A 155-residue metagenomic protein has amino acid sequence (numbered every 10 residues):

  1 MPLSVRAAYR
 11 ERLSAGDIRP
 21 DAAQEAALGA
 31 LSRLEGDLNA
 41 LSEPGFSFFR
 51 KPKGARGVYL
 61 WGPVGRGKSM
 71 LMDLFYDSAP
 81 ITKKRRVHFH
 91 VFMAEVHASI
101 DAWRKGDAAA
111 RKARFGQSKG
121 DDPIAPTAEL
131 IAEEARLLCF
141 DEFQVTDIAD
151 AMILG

Functional and structural regions predicted by a protein language model:
I18-F48: N-terminal pre-Walker A segment at the start of P-loop NTPase domains
S47-L60, R136: Pre-Walker A (Motif I) flank of P-loop NTPase domains
G65: Walker A (P-loop) phosphate-binding loop of P-loop NTPases
K68: Conserved lysine of the Walker
D77-A110: AAA+/P-loop NTPase substrate/partner-engagement loops
S99-L137: Conserved alpha-helical scaffold flanking the Walker A/P-loop in AAA+ ATPase domains
F143-G155: Conserved ATPase-coupling elements of RecA-like P-loop NTPase cores
